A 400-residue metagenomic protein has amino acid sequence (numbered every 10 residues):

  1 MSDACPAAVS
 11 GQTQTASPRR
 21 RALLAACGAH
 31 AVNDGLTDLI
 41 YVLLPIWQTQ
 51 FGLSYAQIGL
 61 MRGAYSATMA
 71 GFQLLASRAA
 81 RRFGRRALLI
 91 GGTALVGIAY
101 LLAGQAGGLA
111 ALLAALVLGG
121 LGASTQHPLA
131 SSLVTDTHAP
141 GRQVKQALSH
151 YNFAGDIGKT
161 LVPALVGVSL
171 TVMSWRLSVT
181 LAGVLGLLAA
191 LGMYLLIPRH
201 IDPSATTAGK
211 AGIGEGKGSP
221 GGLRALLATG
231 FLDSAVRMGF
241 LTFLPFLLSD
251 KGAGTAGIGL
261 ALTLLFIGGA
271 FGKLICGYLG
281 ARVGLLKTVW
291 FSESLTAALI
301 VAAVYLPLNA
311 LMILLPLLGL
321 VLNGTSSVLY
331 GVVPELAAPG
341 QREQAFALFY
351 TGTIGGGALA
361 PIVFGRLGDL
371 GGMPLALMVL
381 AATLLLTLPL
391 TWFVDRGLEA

Functional and structural regions predicted by a protein language model:
D38, S66-L74, T160, F266-L274 (+1 more regions): Residue-level signature of mid-helix packing/kink "hotspots" within the transmembrane helices of 12-pass Major
I40-Y41, G221-K273: Extracytoplasmic gate region of multi-pass secondary transporters
W47-Q48, A79-A80, L165-M173, L248-S249 (+2 more regions): Interfacial helix-cap and linker-helix signal at transmembrane-aqueous boundaries of multi-pass secondary transporters
F72-G84, K273-G284, G368-D369: Helix-to-loop junctions at the C-terminal end of transmembrane segments in multipass secondary transporters
A87-L101, K287-V301: Structural signature of the two symmetry-related core transmembrane helices
A115-A154: Cytoplasmic helix-loop-helix junction between adjacent transmembrane helices in 12-TM secondary transporters
G183-T206, L390-D395: C-terminal membrane-cytosol helix-exit motif in multi-pass small-molecule transporters
G340-G371: A late C-terminal transmembrane helix in Major Facilitator Superfamily
